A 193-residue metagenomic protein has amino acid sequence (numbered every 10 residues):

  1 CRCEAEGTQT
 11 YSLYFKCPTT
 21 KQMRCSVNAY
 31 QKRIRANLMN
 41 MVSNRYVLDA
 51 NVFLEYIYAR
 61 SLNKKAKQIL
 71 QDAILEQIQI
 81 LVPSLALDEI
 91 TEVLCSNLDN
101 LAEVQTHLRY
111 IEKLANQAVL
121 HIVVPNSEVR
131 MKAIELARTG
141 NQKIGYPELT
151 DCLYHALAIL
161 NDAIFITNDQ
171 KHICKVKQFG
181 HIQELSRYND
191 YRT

Functional and structural regions predicted by a protein language model:
E4-Q9, Q22: Charged/polar low-complexity intrinsically disordered segments
S12-R45, H155, I159-T193: Acidic, PIN/NYN-like endoribonuclease modules and their adjacent C-terminal/linker elements
V47-L48, K65-D99, H121-P125: PIN/NYN-family metal-dependent endoribonuclease catalytic core
F53, L87, H172-I173: A generic structural signal for short hydrophobic patches within well-formed alpha-helices
A59: Short, conserved catalytic or interaction motifs in soluble domains
N97-L101, Q183-L185: Short, hinge-like loop/turn segments at secondary-structure boundaries
L120-K171: Active-site neighborhoods of divalent-metal-dependent phosphate/nucleic-acid chemistry enzymes
